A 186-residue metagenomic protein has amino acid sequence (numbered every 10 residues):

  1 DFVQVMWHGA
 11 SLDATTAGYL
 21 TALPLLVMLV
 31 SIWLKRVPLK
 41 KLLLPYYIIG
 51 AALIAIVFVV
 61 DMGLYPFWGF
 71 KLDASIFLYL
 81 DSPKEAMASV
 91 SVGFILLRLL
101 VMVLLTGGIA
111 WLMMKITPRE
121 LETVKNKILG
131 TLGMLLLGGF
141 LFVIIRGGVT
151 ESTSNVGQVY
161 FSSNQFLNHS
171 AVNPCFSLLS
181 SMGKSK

Functional and structural regions predicted by a protein language model:
D1-K184: Transmembrane and membrane-interface helices of multi-pass, inner-membrane envelope-modifying transferases
